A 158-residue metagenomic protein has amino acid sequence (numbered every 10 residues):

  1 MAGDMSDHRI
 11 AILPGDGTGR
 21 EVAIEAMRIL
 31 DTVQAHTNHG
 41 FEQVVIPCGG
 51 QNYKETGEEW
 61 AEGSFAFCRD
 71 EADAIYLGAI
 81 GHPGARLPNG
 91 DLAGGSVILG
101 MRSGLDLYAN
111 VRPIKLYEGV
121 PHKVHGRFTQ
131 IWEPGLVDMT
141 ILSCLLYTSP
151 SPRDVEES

Functional and structural regions predicted by a protein language model:
A2-T140: Contiguous, glycine/small-aliphatic-enriched amphipathic segments in soluble metabolic enzymes
Y147-P152: Conserved small/polar residues in nucleotide/adenosyl-binding loops
V155-S158: N-terminal low-complexity segments that are often proline-rich with Ser/Thr-Pro
